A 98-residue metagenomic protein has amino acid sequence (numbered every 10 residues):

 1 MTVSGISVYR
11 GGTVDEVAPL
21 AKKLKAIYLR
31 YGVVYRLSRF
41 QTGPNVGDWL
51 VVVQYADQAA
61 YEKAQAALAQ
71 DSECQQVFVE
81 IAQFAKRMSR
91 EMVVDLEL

Functional and structural regions predicted by a protein language model:
M1-Y9, R36-A69: Short, well-ordered beta-strand segments in beta-rich or mixed alpha/beta enzyme and ligand-binding folds
Y9-P19: Short, surface-exposed ligand-recognition loops at beta-strand->loop->(often short) alpha-helix junctions that present
Y9-R10, R30, Q41, Q83: Intrinsically disordered, low-complexity segments enriched in small/polar residues
D15, A59-Y61, L98: Residue-level signal for secondary-structure boundary sites
P19, K23-R36, Q54-R90: An amphipathic, aromatic/His-enriched active-site/gating alpha helix that lines ligand/cofactor pockets
N45, E91-L98: Long, low-complexity, Ser/Thr/Gly/Pro-rich intrinsically disordered segments that act as flexible linkers and assembly
